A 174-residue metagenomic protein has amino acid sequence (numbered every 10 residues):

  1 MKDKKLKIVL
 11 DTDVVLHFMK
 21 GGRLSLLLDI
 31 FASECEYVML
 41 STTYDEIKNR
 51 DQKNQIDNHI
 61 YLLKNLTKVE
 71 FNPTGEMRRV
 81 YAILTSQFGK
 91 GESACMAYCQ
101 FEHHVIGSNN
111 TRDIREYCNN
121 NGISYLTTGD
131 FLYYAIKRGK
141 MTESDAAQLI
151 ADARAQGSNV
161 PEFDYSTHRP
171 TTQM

Functional and structural regions predicted by a protein language model:
M1-L6, H17: Noncatalytic, typically N-terminal accessory segments of nucleic acid-processing enzymes and closely related
L6-L10, K20-G22, L26-F71, G129-D130: PIN/NYN-family metal-dependent endoribonuclease catalytic core
V14-V15, T43, C95, R112-I114: Alpha-helix capping/helix-boundary segments
D29, Y98, Y117: Hydrophobic/aromatic ligand-binding patch that stacks against planar heteroaromatic rings of cofactors or nucleotides
N65-S86: Acidic catalytic patch
G89-V105, D113, D152: Acidic, metal-associated active-site segment
I114-M174: Acidic, PIN/NYN-like endoribonuclease modules and their adjacent C-terminal/linker elements
